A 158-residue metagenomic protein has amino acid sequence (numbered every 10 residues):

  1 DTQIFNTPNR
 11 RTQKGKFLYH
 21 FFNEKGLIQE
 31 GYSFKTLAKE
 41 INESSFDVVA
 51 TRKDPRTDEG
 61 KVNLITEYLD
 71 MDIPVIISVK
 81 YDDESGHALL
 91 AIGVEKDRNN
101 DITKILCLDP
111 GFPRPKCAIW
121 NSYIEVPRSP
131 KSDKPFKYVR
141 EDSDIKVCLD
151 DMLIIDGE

Functional and structural regions predicted by a protein language model:
D1-D54: Cysteine-nucleophile protease catalytic domains, especially the papain-like/related folds used in DUB/UBL proteases
K14-L18, D58-V62, I145: Short amphipathic alpha-helical segments that mediate assembly, nucleic-acid/protein binding, or membrane association
L18, G31, S45, E67 (+2 more regions): Intrinsically disordered, low-complexity N-terminal regions enriched in serine/proline/glycine with scattered basic
H20-F22, S33-F34, A38, S44-F46 (+4 more regions): Extended, compositionally biased low-complexity polar/Lys-Gly-rich tracts and adjacent boundary/linker regions are
V49-L108: Active-site-adjacent substructure of cysteine-protease-like catalytic cores
D70, V94-E158: Noncatalytic regulatory segments and standalone regulatory/sensor domains
